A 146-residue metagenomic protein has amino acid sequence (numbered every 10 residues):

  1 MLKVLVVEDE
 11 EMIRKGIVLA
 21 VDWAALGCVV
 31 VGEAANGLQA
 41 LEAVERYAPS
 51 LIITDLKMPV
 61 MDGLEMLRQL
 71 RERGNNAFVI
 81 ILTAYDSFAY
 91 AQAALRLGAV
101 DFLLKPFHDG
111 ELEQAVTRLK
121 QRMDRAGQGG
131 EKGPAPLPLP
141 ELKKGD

Functional and structural regions predicted by a protein language model:
E8, D55: Active-site residues of response regulator receiver
E11-G32, R46: Two-component/phosphorelay signaling modules centered on CheY-like receiver
E33-L51: Acidic, metal-coordinating helix/loop segments flanking the phosphotransfer/catalytic sites of two-component signaling
N36-Q39, D62-E65, T83: Acidic catalytic/metal-coordinating carboxylates
L41, E65, D86-D101: Alpha4 helix (beta4-alpha4-beta5 surface) of REC/receiver domains from two-component response regulators
E42, L64-N75: Short amphipathic alpha-helix used as the core "switch/output" element in two-component signaling
M58: Receiver (REC) domain active-site loop signature in two-component systems and cognate sites in sensor histidine kinases
Q92-L95, A99-D146: Interdomain helical linkers/hinges and coiled-coil/dimerization scaffolds that transmit conformational signals
